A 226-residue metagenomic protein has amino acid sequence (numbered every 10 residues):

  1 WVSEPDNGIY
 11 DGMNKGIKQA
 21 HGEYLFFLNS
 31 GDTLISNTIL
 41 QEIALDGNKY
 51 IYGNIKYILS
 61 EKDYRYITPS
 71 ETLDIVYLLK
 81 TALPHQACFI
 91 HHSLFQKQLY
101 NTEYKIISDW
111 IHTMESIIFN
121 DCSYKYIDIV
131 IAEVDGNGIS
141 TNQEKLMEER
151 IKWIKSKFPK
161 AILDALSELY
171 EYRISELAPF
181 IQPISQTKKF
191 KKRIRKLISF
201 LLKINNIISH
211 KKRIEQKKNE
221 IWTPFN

Functional and structural regions predicted by a protein language model:
S3-A20: Glycine-rich, basic loop-to-helix element that forms the pyrophosphate-binding segment of sugar-nucleotide handling
E4, L28-S30, I107: Active-site acidic Asp-centered loop
G8, T33-L34, K56-I58, K105 (+1 more regions): A short, conserved beta-strand element in the Rossmann-like catalytic core that flanks the donor/metal-binding loop
M13, S30, S36-E42, W110 (+1 more regions): Acidic donor-diphosphate engagement hotspot in glycosyltransferases and nucleotidyltransferases that stabilizes
L25: Short aromatic/hydrophobic "clamp" motif used to bind/position activated sugar donors
T33, N37-R65: Conserved donor NDP-sugar-binding/catalytic core segment of glycosyltransferases
R65-W153: Conserved nucleotide-sugar donor-binding catalytic segment
K160-N226: Membrane-proximal basic amphipathic "stem/tether" segments
